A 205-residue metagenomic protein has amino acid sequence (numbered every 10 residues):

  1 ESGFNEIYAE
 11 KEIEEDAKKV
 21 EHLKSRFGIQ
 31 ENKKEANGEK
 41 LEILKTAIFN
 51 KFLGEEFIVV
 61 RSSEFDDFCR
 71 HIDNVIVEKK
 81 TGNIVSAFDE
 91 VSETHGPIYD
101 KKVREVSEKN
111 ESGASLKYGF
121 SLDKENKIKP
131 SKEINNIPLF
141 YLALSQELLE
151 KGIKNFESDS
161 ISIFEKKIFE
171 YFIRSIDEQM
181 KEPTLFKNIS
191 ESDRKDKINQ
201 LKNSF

Functional and structural regions predicted by a protein language model:
E1-E39: Interdomain/boundary linker segments immediately adjacent to catalytic/signaling cores
N5, N32, N37, N50 (+9 more regions): Detector for Asparagine
D16, D66-D67, D73, D89 (+5 more regions): Acidic-enriched, low-complexity/disordered segments with a strong bias for Aspartate over Glutamate
E35, I48-F52, E64-D66, G113-F120: Short linear motifs at secondary-structure transitions and domain/linker junctions
E42-T46, N50-P97: Catalytic centers of nucleases
E90-D159: Catalytic cores of nucleic-acid endonucleases
K132-F205: Long, compositionally biased intrinsically disordered regions
